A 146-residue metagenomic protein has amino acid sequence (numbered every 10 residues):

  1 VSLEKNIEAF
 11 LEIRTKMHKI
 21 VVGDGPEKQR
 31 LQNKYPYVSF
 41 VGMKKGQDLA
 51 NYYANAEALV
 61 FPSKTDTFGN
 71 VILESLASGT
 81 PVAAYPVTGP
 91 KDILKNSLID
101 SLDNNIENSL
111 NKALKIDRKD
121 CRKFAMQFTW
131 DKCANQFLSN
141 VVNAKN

Functional and structural regions predicted by a protein language model:
V1-T15, P26-R30: A conserved mid-protein helix/loop that constitutes part of the nucleotide-sugar donor-binding site
K28-Q47: Nucleotide-activated donor-binding/catalytic signature segment of Leloir-type glycosyltransferases, i.e., the conserved
K44, N51-A56, F137: Short alpha-helical donor nucleotide-sugar binding micro-motif in glycosyltransferases
K64: Aromatic "clamp/platform" in nucleotide-sugar-dependent glycosyltransferases that forms part of the donor/acceptor
P81-A84: Short hydrophobic beta-strand element within catalytic cores of glycosyltransferases and related nucleotide-activated
P86-K112: Change "using UDP/GDP/dTDP sugars" to "using nucleotide sugars
L114-N146: A charged, aromatic-enriched C-terminal amphipathic alpha-helix characteristic of glycosyltransferases across folds
